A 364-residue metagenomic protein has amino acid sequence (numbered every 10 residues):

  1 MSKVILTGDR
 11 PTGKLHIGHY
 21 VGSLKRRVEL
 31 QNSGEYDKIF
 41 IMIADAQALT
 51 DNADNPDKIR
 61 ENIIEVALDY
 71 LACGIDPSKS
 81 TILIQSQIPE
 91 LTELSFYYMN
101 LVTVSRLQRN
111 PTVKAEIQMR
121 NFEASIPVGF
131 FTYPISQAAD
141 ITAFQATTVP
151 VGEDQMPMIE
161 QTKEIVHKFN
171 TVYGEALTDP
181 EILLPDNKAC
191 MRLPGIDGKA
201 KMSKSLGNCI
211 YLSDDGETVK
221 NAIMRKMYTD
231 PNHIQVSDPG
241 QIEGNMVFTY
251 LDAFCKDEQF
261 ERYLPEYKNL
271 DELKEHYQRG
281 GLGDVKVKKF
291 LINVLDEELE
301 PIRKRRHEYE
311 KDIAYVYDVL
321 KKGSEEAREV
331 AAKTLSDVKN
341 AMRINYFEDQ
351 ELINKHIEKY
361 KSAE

Functional and structural regions predicted by a protein language model:
M1-K3, F347-E348: Extreme N-terminus of proteins, especially the signal/transit-peptide cleavage junction and the first residues
S2-A139, E297-L299, R303, H307: N-terminal Rossmann-like or analogous alpha/beta NTP/dinucleotide-binding catalytic cores that position adenine
P11, V149-P150, N208: A generic structural motif
Y20, L24, L91, Q155-I159 (+2 more regions): Short alpha-helical patches at coil-to-helix transitions and adjacent helical residues in well-structured domains
P111-A115, M119-F169, Y173, P194-D197: Internal, conserved structured core segments that host functional sites
P157, K163-E364: Conserved nucleotide- and phosphate/pyrophosphate-binding catalytic cores in adenylate/nucleotidyl-handling enzymes
